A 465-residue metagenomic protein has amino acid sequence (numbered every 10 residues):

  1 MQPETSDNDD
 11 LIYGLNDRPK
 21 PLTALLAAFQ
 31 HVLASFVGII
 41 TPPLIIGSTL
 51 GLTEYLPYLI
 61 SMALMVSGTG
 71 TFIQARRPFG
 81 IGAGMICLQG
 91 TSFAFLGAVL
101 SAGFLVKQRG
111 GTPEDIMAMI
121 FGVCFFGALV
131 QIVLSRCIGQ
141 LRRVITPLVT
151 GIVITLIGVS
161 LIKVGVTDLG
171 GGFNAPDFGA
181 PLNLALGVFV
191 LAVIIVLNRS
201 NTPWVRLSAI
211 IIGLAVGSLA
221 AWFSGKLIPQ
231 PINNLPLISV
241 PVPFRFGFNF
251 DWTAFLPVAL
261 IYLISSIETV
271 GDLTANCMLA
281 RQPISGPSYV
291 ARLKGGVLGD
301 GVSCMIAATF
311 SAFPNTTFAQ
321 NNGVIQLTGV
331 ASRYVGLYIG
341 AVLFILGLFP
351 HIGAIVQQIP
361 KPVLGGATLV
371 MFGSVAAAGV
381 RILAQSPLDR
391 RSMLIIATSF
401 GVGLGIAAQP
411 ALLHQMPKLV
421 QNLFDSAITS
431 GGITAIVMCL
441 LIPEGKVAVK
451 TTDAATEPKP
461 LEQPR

Functional and structural regions predicted by a protein language model:
M1-A27, Q230-V242, M278-S288, R292-G295 (+1 more regions): Intrinsically disordered, low-complexity non-transmembrane regions of multi-pass membrane transporters
M1-I86, G97-R109: N-terminal signal-anchor module of multipass membrane proteins
Q2-P3, I39-P43, G47, V190-S200 (+7 more regions): Juxtamembrane interface elements at the cytosolic ends of transmembrane helices in multi-pass membrane proteins
N8-R18, V193-V196, I210-I261, H414-N422 (+1 more regions): Hydrophobic transmembrane alpha-helices of multi-pass solute/ion transporters
P21, G47-G82, L260-R333: Membrane-embedded helical hairpins/re-entrant loop segments and their flanking transmembrane helices within multi-pass
L22-S35, G179-L191, S208-A209, F223-S224 (+2 more regions): Hydrophobic, membrane-embedded alpha-helices of multi-pass small-molecule transporters
E54-L59, G80-F95, R143-T150, R206-I211 (+4 more regions): Short, non-helical or kinked segments that cap or interrupt transmembrane helices
F104-I228, Y338-T452: Membrane-embedded alpha-helical modules
